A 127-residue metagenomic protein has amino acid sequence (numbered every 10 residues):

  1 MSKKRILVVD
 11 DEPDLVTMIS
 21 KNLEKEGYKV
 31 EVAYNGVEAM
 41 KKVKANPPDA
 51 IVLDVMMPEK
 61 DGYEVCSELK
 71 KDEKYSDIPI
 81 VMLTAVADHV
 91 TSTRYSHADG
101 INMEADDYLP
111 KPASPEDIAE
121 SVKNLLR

Functional and structural regions predicted by a protein language model:
V9-D10, A33, I51: Conserved sequence signature across two-component system core domains
T17-K25: Charged docking surfaces used in two-component/phosphorelay signaling
G27-Y34, K42: Short hydrophobic/Thr-rich beta-strand motif most characteristic of the beta2 strand and flanking loop of CheY-like
Y34-E38, D61-S67: Acidic catalytic/metal-coordinating carboxylates
N46-V52: Active-site beta3 strand of CheY-like receiver
D54, T84: Active-site residues of response regulator receiver
M57: Receiver (REC) domain active-site loop signature in two-component systems and cognate sites in sensor histidine kinases
E64, A87-L109, E116, E120: Alpha4 helix (beta4-alpha4-beta5 surface) of REC/receiver domains from two-component response regulators
